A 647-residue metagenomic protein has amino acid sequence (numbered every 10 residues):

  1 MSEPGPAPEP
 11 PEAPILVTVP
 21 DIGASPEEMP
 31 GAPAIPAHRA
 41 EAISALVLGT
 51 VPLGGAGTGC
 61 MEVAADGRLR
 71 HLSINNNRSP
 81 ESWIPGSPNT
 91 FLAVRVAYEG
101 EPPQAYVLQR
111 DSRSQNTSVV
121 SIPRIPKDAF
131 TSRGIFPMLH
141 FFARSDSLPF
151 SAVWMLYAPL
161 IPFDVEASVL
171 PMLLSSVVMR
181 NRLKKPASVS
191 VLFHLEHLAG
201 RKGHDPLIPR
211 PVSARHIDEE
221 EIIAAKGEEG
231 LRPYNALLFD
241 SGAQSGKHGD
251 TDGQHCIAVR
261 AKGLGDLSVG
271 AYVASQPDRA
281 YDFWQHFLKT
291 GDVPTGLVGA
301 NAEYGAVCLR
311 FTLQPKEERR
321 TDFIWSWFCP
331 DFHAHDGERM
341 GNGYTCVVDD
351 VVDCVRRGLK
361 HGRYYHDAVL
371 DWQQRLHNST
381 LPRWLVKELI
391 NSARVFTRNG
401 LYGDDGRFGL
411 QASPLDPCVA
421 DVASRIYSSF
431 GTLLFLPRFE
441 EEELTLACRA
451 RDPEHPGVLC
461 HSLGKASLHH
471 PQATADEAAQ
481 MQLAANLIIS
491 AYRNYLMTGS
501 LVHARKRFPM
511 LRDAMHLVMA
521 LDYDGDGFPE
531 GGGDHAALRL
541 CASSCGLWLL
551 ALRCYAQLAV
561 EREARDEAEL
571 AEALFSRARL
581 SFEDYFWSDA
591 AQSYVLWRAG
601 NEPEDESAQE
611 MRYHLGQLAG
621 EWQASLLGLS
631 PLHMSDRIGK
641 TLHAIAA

Functional and structural regions predicted by a protein language model:
E3-P36, A40-E41, G49, S145-P149 (+8 more regions): Acidic/polar, glycine-enriched structural segments that form the non-catalytic walls/loops of the carbohydrate-binding
E3-Q109: Beta-strand-rich N-terminal accessory domains
V51-A64, P414-A423, S428-G431, F435 (+1 more regions): Conserved phosphate/anionic-ligand binding catalytic regions in large, soluble enzymes, centered on
M61-A65, H71-N76, V107-Q109, V165-A167 (+8 more regions): Short, solvent-exposed loop/turn and secondary-structure capping segments
V63, G67-R70, N76-S147, D240-F287: An extended acidic
A93-A97, V107-Q109, N181, G227-G230 (+6 more regions): Aromatic-rich carbohydrate-recognition surfaces in CAZymes
R124-I125, A158-F163, Y304-V307, R407-L415 (+4 more regions): Active-site-adjacent structural elements in folded domains
H194, P382-K387, L401-G403, G409 (+4 more regions): Catalytic cores of carbohydrate-active enzymes
